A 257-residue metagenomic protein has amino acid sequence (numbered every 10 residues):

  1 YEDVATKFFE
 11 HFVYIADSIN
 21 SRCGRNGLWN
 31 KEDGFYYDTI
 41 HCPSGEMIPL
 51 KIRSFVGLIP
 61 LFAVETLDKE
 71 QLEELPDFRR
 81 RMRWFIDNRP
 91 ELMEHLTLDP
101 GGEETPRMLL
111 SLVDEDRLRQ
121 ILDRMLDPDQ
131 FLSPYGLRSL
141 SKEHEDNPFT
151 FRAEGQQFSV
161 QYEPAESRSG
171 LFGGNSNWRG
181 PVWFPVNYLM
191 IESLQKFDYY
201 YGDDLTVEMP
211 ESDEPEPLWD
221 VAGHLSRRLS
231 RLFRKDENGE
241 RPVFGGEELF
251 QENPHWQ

Functional and structural regions predicted by a protein language model:
Y1-Q257: Acidic, mature catalytic/reactive cores of soluble proteins
